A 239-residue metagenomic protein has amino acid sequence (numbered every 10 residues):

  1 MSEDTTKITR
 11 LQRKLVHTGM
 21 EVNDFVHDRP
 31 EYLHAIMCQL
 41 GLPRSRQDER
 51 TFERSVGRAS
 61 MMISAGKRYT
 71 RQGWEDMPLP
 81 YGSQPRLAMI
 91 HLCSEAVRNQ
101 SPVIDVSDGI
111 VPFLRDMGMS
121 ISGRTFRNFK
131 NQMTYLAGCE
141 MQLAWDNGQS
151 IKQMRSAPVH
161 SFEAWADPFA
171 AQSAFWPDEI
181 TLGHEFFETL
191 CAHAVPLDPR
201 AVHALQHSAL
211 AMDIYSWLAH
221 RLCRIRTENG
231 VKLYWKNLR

Functional and structural regions predicted by a protein language model:
M1-R239: Charged, alpha-helix-forming regions
